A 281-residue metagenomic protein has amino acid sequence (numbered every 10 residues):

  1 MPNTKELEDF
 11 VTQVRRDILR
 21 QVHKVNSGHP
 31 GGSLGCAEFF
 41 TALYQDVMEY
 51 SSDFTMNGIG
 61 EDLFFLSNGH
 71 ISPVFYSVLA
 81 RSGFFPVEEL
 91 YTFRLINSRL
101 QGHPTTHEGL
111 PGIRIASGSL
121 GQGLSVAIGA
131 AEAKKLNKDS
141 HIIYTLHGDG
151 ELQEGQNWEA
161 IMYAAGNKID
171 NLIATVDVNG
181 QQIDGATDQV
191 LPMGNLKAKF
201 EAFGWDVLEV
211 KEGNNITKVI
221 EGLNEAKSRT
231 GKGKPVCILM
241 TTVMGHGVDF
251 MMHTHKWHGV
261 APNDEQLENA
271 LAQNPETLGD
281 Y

Functional and structural regions predicted by a protein language model:
M1-E6: Non-catalytic, mobile gating and regulatory segments of ester bond hydrolases
V11-S27, D177-N179: N-terminal capping segment at the start of a domain
I18-Q21, S33-G166: Cofactor-binding active-site loop characterized by glycine-rich and histidine/acidic residues
N26-L34: Structural motif
H70-I71, N179-G180, T241-G245: Glycine-rich beta-alpha junction loops
S82, V190, M252-K256: Short secondary-structure boundary/capping segments
L110-G112, A116-S119, L124-T230: Thiamine diphosphate
I216, I220-Y281: Glycine/aspartate-rich loop-and-adjacent alpha/beta segment that forms the canonical ThDP
